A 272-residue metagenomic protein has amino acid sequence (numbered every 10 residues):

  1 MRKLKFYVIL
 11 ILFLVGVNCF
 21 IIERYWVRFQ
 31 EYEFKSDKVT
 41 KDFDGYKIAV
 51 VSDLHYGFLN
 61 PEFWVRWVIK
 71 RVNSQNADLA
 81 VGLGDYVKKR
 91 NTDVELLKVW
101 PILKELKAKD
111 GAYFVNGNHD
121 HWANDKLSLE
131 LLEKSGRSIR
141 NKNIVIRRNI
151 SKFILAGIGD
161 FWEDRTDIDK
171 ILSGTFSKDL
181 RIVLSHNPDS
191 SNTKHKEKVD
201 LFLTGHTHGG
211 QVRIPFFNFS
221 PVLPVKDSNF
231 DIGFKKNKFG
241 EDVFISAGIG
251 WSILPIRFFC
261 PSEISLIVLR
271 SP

Functional and structural regions predicted by a protein language model:
M1-D42: N-terminal membrane-anchoring alpha-helices
V27, E31-N60, I158-P188: Mobile, glycine- and charge-enriched loop segments and immediately flanking short secondary-structure elements within
K35-A49, I144-A156, F176-K178, K236-V243 (+1 more regions): Beta-strand-turn-beta hairpins that frame and shape the catalytic cleft of phosphate-ester-processing enzymes
D42-R140: Membrane-embedded segments
V51-Y56, G84-V87, N118-H119, K142-N143 (+4 more regions): Active-site metal-binding loops of divalent metal-dependent hydrolases
D78, D85, D179-R181, D200: Conserved acidic residues
E130-R137, R148-S185, S191-T193, E197 (+1 more regions): Binuclear metal-dependent hydrolase catalytic cores centered on His/Asp/Glu-rich metal-binding motifs
P188-S265, P272: Conserved beta-sheet core of the metallophosphoesterase superfamily
